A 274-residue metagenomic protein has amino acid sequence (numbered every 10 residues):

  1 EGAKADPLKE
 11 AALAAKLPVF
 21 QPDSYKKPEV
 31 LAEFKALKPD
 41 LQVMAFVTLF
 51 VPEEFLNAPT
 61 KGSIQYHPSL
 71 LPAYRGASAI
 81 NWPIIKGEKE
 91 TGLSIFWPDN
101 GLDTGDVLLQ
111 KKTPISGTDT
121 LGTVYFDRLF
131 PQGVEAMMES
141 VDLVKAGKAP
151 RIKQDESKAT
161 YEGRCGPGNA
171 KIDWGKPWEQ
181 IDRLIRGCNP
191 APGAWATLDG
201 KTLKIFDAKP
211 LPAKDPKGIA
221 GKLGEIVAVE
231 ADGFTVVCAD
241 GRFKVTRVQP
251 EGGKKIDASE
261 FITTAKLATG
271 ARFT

Functional and structural regions predicted by a protein language model:
E1-L41: N-terminal glycine-/serine-/threonine-rich beta1-alpha1-beta2 phosphate-ribose binding loop of Rossmann-like
L41-Y161, G166: Donor/substrate-binding cores of folate-linked one-carbon enzymes
G163-K176: Acyl-group handling in specialized metabolite and lipid biosynthesis
W174-T274: An anion-binding loop in the catalytic cleft
